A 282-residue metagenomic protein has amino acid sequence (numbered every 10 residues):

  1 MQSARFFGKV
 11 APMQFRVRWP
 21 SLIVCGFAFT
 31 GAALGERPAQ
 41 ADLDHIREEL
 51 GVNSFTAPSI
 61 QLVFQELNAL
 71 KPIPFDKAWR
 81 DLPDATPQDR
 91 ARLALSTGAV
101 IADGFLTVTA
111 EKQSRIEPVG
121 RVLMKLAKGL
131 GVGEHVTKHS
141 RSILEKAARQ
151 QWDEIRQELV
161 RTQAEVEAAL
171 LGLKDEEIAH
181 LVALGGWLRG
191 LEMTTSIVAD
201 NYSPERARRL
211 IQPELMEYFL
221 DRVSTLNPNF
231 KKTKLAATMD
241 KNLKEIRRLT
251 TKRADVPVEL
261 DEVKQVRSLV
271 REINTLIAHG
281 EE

Functional and structural regions predicted by a protein language model:
G8-I23: Bacterial N-terminal signal peptides that target proteins for export
S21-G31: Bacterial N-terminal signal peptides
R37-I143: N-terminal Sec/ER secretory leader and immediately downstream segment of secreted/extracellular precursors
T86-D103, L123-L130, E134, A183 (+2 more regions): Long, amphipathic, charge-rich alpha-helical segments that form helical bundles/coiled-coils
G104-E111, L130, E134, A169-L173 (+4 more regions): Secondary-structure edge/capping motif, primarily at the C-terminal ends of alpha-helices and the immediately following
E117-R121, R141-S142, L181-L184, R206-P213 (+2 more regions): Short, charged, amphipathic alpha-helical segments
A148-K232: Extended amphipathic alpha-helical interaction segments
P228-E282: A cross-kingdom marker for long, charged
